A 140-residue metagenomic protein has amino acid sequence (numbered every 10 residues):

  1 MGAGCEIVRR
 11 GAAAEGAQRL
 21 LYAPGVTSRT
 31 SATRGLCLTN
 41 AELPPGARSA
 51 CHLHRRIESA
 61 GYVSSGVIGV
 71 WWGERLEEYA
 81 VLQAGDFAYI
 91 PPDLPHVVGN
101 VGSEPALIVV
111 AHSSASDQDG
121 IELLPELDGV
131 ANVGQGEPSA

Functional and structural regions predicted by a protein language model:
M1-G35, A50, L123-A140: A short, N-terminal "cap"/entry segment at the start of jelly-roll beta-barrel domains of the cupin/DSBH fold
P24, T39-R55: Conserved short histidine dyad/triad with adjacent acidic residue
S31, R56, R75, S103-E104: Short strand-connecting beta-turns/loops that link adjacent beta-strands
R34-L36, H54, Y62, L82 (+1 more regions): Short glycine/proline-enriched turns and hinge-like loops at secondary-structure junctions
L38-A41, A60, Y89, E104-I121: A short hydrophobic beta-strand segment most commonly corresponding to one strand of the jelly-roll/cupin
L43-P44, W72, L82-V101, A111-S113: Conserved metal-binding segment of the jelly-roll/cupin
R48, I57-A84: A short beta-strand-loop-beta hairpin characteristic of the jelly-roll/cupin
V67-G69, P95, P105: Structural motif
